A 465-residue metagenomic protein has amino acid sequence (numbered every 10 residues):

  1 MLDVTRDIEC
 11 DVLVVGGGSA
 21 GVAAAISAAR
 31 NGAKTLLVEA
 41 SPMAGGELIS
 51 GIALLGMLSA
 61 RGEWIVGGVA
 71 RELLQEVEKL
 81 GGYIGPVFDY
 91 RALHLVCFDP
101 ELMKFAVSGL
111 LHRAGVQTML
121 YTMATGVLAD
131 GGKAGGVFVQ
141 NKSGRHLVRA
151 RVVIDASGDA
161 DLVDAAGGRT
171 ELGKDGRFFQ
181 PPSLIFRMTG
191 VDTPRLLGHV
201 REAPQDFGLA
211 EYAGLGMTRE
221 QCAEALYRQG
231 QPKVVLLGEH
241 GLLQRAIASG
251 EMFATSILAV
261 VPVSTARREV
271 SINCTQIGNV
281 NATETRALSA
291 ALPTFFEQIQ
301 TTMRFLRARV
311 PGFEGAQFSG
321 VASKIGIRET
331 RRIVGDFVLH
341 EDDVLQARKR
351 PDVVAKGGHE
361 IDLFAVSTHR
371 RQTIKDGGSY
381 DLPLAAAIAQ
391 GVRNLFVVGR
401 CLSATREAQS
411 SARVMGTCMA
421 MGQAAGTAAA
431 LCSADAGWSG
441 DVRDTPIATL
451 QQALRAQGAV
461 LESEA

Functional and structural regions predicted by a protein language model:
R6-G18: Beta1/beta-strand and adjacent pyrophosphate-binding region of the FAD-binding site in flavoprotein oxidoreductases
L13-V15, A24, A29, G132: Membrane-embedded transmembrane-helix bundle of lipid-linked glycan/lipid transferases
G21: N-terminal Rossmann-fold NAD(P) dinucleotide-binding loop
S27, A33-K34, E39-G126, D130 (+1 more regions): Conserved N-terminal/central alpha/beta ligand/cofactor-binding core
E47-L48, N141, R145-V152, A156-A465: Flavin (FAD/FMN)-binding glycine-rich loop and adjacent Rossmann-like elements that form
L128-L147: Conserved beta-strand-loop-beta-strand element in the redox core of flavoprotein oxidoreductases
